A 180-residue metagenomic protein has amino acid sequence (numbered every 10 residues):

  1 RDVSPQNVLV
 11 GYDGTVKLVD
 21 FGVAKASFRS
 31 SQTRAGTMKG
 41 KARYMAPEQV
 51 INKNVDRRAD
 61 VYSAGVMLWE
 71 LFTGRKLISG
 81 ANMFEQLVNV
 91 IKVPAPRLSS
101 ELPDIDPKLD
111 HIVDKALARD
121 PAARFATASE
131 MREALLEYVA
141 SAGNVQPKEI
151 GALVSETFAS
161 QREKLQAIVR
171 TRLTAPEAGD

Functional and structural regions predicted by a protein language model:
R1, L9, V19, R43-G179: C-terminal lobe helix-coil module of Hanks-type protein kinase domains
V10-G14: Activation-loop N-terminal segment of eukaryotic-like protein kinases
V16, R29-K39: Regulatory activation segment
A26-F28, K76: Conserved protein kinase catalytic core
F28-R29, D180: Non-transmembrane, elongated alpha-helical coiled-coil stalk/scaffold segments that mediate dimerization, spacing
